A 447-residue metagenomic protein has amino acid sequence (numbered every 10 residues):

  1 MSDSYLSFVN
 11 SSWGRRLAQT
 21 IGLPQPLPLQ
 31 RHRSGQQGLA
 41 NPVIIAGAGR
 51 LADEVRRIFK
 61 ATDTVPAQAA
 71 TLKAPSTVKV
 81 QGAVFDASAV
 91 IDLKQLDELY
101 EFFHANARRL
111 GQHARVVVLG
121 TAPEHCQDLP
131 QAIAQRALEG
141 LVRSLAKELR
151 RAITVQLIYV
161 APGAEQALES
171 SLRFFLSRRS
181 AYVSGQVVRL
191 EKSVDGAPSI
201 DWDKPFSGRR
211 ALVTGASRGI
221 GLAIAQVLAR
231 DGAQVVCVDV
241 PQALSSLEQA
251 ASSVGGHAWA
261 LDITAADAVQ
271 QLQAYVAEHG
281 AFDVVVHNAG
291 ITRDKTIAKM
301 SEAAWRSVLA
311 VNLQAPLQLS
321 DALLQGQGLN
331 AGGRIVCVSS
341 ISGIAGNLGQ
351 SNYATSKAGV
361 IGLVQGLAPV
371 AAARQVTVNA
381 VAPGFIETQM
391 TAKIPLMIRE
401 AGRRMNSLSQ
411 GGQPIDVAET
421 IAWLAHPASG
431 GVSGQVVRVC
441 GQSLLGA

Functional and structural regions predicted by a protein language model:
M1-P205, A380: Glycine-rich nucleotide cofactor-binding loops and adjacent beta-alpha elements of adenine nucleotide/dinucleotide sites
T64-A70, A233-E248: Conserved glycine-rich Rossmann-like NAD(P)H-binding loop of the short-chain dehydrogenase/reductase
Q95, T296-I297, A304-W305, G402: Substrate-binding pocket helix/loop in short-chain dehydrogenase/reductase
A134-L138, S320, S356-G359, V364: Active-site helix of classical SDR
R151-T154, Y182-G185, G332, A372 (+2 more regions): Short, small/polar-rich loop/turn modules that mediate ligand/substrate recognition or access, typified
G185-S207, A345, S433-A447: Short C-terminal tail/terminal secondary-structure segment of NAD(P)H-dependent dehydrogenase/reductase domains
S340: Residue(s) in the substrate-gating loop at a strand-loop-helix junction that position the organic substrate next
